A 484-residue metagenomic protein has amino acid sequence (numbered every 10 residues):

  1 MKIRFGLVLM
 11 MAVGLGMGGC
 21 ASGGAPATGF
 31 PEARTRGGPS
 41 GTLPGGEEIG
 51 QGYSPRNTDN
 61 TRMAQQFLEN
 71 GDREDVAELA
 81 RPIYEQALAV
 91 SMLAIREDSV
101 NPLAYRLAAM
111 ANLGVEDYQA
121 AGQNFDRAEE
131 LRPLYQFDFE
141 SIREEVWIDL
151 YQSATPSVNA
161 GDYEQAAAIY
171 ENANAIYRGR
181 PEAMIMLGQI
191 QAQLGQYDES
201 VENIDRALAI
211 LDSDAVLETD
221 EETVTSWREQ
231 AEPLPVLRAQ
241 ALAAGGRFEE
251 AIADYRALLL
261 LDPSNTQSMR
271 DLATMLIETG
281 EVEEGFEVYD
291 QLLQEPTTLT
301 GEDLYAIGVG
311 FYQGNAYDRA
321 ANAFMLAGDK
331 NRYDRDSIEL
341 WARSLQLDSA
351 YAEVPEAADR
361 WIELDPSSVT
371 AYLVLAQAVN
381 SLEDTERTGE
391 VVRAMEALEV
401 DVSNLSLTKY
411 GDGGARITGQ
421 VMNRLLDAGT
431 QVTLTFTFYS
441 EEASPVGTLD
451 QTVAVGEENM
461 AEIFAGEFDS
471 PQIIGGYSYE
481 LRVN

Functional and structural regions predicted by a protein language model:
C20-Y105, G114-I148, Q152-T155, A160: N-terminal leader/linker segments that initiate helical-solenoid repeat arrays
S54, S99, P133, R178 (+7 more regions): Short coil turns that delineate tetratricopeptide repeat
A94, R127-A128, N172-A173, R206-A207 (+5 more regions): Canonical positions in the second alpha-helix
A104, F137-D138, A183, V216-E218 (+5 more regions): TPR alpha-solenoid repeat register
